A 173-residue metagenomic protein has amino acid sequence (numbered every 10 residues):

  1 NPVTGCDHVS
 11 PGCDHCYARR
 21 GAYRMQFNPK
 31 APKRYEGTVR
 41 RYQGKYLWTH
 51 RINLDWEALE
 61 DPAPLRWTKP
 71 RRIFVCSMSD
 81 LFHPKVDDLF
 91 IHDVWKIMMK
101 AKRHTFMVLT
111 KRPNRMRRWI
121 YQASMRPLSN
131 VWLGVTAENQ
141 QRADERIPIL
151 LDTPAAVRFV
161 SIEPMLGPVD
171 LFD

Functional and structural regions predicted by a protein language model:
V3-V9, D14-V131, Q140-A143, V169-F172: Conserved Radical SAM active-site core
L128-G134, F159-V160: Short hydrophobic/aromatic-enriched beta-strand-loop microsegments
A137-N139, A143, L151-D173: Histidine/lysine/aspartate-rich catalytic loop segments that bind and position anionic ligands
